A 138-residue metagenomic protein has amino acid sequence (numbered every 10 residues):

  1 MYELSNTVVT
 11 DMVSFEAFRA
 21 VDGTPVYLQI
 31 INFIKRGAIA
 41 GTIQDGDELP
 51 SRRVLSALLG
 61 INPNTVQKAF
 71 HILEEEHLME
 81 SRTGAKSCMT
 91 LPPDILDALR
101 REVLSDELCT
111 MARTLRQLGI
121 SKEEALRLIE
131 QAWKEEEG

Functional and structural regions predicted by a protein language model:
M1-E48, V54, E102, D106 (+2 more regions): Extreme N-terminal segment that seeds HTH/winged-HTH DNA-binding domains in transcriptional regulators
I34, F70-H71: Short, hydrophobic-biased segments on the C-terminal half of alpha helices that form "recognition helices"
E48-L49, L78-D94: Short, Lys/Arg-rich nucleic-acid/phosphate-binding segment
E48-L59, L73: A short alpha-helical element within helix-turn-helix/winged-helix DNA-binding domains across DNA-binding proteins
L58, E75-L78, E135: Residue cluster at the C-terminal edge of the helix-turn-helix DNA-binding motif
T90-C109: A surface-exposed regulatory interaction patch that couples sensing to output across bacterial transport/metabolic
